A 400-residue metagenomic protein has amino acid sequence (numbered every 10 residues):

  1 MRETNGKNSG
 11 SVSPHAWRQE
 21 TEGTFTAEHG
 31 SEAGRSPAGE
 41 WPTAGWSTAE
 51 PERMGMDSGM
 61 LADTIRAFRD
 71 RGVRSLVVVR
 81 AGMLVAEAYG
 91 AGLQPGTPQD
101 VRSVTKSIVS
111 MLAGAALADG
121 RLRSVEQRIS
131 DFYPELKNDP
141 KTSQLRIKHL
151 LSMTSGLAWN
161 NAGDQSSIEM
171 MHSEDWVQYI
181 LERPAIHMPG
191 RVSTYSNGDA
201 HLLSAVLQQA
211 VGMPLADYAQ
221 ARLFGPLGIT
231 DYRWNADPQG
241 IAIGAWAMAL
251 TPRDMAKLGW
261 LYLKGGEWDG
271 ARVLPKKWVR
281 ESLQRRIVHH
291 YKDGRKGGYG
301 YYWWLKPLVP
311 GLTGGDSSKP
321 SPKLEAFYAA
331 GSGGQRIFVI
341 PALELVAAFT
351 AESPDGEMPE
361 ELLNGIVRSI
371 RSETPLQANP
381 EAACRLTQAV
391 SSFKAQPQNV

Functional and structural regions predicted by a protein language model:
M1-Q99, L117-R123, S152, T374-V400: N-terminal leader/targeting segments and the immediately adjacent pre-domain N-terminus
S13, W17, A326-N399: Structured C-terminal helix/loop/strand segments within mature extracytoplasmic catalytic/sensor domains
G82, Q99-V125, L150, L203-L207 (+1 more regions): Active-site SXXK
Q94, R183-P189, D199-H201, D237-G244 (+1 more regions): Flexible glycine/proline-enriched surface loops and loop-helix/loop-strand junctions
Q99, D139-K141, M188-Y195, I243-A249 (+2 more regions): Solvent-exposed loop and edge beta-strand segments that line ligand/cofactor-binding and catalytic clefts
D100, D119-L157, E182, V211-W246 (+1 more regions): Active-site helix/loop module of the DD-peptidase/beta-lactamase fold, centered on the serine-lysine SxxK catalytic
D199-V206, W246-E267, Q335-E352: Active-site-proximal alpha-helical segments within enzyme catalytic domains
I229-D231, Q284-V346: Active-site Gly/Thr loop motif
